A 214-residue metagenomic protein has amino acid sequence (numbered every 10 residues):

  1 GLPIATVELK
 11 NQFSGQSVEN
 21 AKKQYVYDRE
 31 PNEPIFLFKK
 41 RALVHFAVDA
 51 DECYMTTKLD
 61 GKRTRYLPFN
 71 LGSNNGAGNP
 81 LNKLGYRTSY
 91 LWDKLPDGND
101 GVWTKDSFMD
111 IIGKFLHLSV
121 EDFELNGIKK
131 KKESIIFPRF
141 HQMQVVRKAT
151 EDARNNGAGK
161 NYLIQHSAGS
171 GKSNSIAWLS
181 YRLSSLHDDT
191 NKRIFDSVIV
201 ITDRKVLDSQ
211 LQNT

Functional and structural regions predicted by a protein language model:
G1-V198, T202, V206-T214: ATP-dependent helicase/translocase motor core
